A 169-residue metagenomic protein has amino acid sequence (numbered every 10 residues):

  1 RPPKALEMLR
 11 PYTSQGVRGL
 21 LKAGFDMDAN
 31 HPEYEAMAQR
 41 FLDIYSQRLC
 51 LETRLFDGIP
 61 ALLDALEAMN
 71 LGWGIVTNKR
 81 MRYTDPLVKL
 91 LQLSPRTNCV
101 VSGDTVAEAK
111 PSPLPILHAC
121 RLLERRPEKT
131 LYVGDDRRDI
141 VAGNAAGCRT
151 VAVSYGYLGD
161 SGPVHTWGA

Functional and structural regions predicted by a protein language model:
R1-A61, E67-M69, R80-R82, L93-S94: N-terminal helical cap/lid subdomain that shapes the substrate entry/recognition surface in HAD-like hydrolases
L21, I59, T84-V88, T97 (+3 more regions): Hydrophobic packing residues within well-ordered alpha-helices of enzyme cores
L55, W73-V76, E108, Y132-V133: Conserved SAM-binding loop
D64-A65, M69-G72, N98, K129 (+1 more regions): Structural signature of beta-strand start/N-cap positions in the alpha/beta core of ABC transporter nucleotide-binding
Q92-V100, G162-A169: Structural recognition of alpha->loop->beta junctions
A109-I140: Conserved Lys-Pro-Asp/Glu-containing loop-to-beta segment of HAD-superfamily phosphomonoesterases, centered on
L131-A169: Acidic, Mg2+-coordinating phosphoryl-transfer loop and its flanking beta/alpha structural elements, shared across
